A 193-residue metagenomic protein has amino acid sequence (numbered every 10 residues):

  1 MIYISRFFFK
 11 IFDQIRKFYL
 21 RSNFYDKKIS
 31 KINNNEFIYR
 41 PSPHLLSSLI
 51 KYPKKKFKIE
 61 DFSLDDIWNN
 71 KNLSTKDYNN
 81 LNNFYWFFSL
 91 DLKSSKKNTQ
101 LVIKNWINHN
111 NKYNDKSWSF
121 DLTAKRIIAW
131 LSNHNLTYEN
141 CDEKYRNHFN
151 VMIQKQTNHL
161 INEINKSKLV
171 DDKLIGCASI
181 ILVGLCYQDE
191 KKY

Functional and structural regions predicted by a protein language model:
M1-I67: Extreme N-terminal leader/anchor segments
N69-K71: Large, well-folded core regions of big proteins
S74-Y193: Aromatic-lined, polymer-binding surfaces characteristic of secreted/periplasmic polysaccharide-degrading enzymes
